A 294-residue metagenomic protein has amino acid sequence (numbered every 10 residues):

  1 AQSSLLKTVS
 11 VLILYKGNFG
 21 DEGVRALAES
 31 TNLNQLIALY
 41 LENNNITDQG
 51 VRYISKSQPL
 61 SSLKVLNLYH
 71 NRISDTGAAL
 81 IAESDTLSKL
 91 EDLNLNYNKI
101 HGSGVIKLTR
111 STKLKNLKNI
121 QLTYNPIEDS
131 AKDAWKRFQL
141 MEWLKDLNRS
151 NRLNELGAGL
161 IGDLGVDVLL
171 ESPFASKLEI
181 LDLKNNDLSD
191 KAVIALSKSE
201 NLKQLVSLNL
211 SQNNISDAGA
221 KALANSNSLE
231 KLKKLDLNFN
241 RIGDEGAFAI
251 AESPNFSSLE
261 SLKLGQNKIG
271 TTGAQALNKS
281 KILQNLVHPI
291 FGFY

Functional and structural regions predicted by a protein language model:
A1-E29, L36-I37, N148-D190: LRR N-terminal entry segment and analogous cap-like coil->beta motifs
A1-Q2, G20-E29, D48-K56, D75-E83 (+7 more regions): Leucine-rich repeat
S4-K7, T31-N34, Q58-S61, D85-S88 (+7 more regions): Inter-repeat linker/turn residues at the boundaries of leucine-rich repeats
L12-L14, L36-L41, L63-L68, L90-L95 (+7 more regions): Conserved hydrophobic beta-strand positions in leucine-rich repeat
Y40-I46, G50-Y53, N67-R72: A generic tandem-repeat structural signature
N96-L147, S257-Y294: Leucine-rich solenoid repeat scaffolds
